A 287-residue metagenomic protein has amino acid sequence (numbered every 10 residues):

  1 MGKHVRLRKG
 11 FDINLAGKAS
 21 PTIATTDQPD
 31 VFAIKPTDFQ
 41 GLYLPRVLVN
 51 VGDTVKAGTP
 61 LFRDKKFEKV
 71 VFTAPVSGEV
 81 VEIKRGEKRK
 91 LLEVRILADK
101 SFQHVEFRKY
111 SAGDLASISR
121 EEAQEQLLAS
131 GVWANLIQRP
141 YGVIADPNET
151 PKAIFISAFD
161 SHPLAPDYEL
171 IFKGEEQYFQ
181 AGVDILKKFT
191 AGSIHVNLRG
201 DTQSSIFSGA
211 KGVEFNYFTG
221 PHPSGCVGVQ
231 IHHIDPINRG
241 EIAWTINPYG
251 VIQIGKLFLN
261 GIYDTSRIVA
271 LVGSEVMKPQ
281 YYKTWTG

Functional and structural regions predicted by a protein language model:
M1-L48, F215-F218: N-terminal, Lys/Arg-enriched amphipathic/low-complexity engagement segments that precede the first folded domain
Y43, V49, K66-K69, K278: Short, solvent-exposed loop/turn positions at domain surfaces that link secondary-structure elements or cap domain
P45-T54, G58: Short histidine-centered loop motifs in beta-beta connectors
P60-K69, E87: Short, charged beta-turn/beta-strand-edge "cap" motif at the junction between a beta-strand and an adjacent loop
K69-S77: Short coil-to-beta-strand transition motifs
V70, K84-T286: Buried, small/hydrophobic-residue-enriched core segments of structured protein domains
